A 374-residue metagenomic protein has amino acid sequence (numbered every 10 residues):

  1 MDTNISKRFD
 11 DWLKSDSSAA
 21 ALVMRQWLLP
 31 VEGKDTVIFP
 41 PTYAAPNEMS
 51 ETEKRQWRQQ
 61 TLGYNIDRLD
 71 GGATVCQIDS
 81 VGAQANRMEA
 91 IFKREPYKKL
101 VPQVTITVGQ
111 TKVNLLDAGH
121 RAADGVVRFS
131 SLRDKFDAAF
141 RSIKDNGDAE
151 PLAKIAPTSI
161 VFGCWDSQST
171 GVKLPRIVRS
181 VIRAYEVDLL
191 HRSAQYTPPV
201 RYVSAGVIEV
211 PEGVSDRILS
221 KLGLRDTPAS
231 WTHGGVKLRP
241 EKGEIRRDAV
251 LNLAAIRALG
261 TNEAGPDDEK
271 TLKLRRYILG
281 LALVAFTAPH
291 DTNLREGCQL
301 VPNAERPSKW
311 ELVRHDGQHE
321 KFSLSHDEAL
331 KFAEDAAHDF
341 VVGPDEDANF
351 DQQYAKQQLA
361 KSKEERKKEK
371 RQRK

Functional and structural regions predicted by a protein language model:
M1-C76, Y97, V104, V108-T111 (+1 more regions): Basic polyanion-binding and macromolecular-assembly surfaces
C76-I78, N86: Active-site scaffold segments
Q84-R94: Short active-site loop/helix that positions an aromatic residue
M88, P102-V104: Surface-exposed cap/loop segments at beta↔alpha junctions
L115-D117, A123: Domain-exit/linker segments immediately C-terminal to small folded modules
